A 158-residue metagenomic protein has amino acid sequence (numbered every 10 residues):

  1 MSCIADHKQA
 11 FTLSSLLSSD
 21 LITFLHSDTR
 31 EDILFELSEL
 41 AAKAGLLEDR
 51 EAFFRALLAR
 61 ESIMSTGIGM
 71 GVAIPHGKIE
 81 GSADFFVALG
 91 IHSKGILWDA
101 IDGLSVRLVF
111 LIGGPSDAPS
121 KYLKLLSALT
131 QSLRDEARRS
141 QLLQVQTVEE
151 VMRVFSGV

Functional and structural regions predicted by a protein language model:
M1-V158: Cytosolic covalent-transfer regions centered on His/Cys nucleophiles that carry phosphoryl or persulfide groups
